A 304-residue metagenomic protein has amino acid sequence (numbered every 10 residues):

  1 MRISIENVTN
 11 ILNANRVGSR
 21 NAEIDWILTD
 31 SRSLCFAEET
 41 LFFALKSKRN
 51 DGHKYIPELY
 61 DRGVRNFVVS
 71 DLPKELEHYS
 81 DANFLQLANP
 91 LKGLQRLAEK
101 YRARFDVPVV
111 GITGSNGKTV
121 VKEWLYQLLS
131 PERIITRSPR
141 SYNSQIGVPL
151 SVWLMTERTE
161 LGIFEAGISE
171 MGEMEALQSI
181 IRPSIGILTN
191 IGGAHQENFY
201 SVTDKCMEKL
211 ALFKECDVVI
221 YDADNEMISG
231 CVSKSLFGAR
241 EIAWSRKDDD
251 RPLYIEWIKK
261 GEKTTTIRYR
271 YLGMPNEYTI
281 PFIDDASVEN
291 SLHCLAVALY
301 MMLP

Functional and structural regions predicted by a protein language model:
M1-R16, F36-L41, T136, L210 (+4 more regions): ATP-dependent carboxylate-amine ligase
M1-R96, E256, I283: N-terminal leader/targeting and accessory segments in enzymes
L12, K92-R240, A298-M301: Phosphate-binding loop of NTP-binding sites
N15, N83, I134, R240-I242 (+1 more regions): Conserved beta-strand segments of alpha/beta enzyme cores
T29, A44, V69, Q86-L87 (+6 more regions): Structural signal for conserved beta-strand scaffold positions within catalytic alpha/beta enzyme cores
A37, N50-K54, V120, I146 (+2 more regions): Residues that form or flank phosphate/diphosphate-binding pockets in enzymes that use nucleotide phosphates
F43-K46, R137-P139, F164-E165, I280-P281 (+1 more regions): Thr-Gly-centered strand-to-loop micro-motif
P73-Y79, I187-P304: Acidic, Mg2+-coordinating active-site environments of NTP-dependent enzymes
